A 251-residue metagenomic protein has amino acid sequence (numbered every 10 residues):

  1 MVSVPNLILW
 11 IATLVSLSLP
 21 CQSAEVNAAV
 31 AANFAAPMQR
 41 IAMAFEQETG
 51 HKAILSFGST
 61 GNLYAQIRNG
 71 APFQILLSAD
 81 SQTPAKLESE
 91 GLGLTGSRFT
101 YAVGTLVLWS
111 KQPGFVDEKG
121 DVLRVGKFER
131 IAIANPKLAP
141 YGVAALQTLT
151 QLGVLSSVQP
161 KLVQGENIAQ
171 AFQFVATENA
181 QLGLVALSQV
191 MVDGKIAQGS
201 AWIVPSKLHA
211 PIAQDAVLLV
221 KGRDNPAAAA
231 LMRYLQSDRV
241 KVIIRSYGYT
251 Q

Functional and structural regions predicted by a protein language model:
M1-V4: N-terminal secretory signal peptides that target proteins for export/translocation
N6-S18: Bacterial N-terminal signal peptides
L19-S23: Sec/Tat signal peptide C-region and signal peptidase I cleavage site
A24-G50, I54-F57, G61, A65-A71 (+4 more regions): Exported/periplasmic ABC-transporter solute-binding proteins
G96: Active-site phosphate-binding/coordination module
